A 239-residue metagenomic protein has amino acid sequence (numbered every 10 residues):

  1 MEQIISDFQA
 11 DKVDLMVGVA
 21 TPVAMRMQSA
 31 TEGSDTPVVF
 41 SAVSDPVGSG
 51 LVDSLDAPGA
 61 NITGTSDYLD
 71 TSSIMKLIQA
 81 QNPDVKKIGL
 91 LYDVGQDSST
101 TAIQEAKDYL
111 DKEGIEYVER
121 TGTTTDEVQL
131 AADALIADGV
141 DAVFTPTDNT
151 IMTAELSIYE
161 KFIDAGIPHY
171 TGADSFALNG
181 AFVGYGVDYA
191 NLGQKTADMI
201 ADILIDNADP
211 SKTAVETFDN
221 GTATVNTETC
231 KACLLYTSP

Functional and structural regions predicted by a protein language model:
M1, L110-T125: Short beta-strand elements in bilobed, periplasmic/extracellular small-molecule ligand-binding domains
M1-D53, D148-G172: Beta-alpha junction/loop-to-helix N-cap segments that form part of ligand/metal-binding clefts
D45-K87, V187-A208: Hydrophobic alpha-helical segments within soluble ligand-binding/sensing domains
S49-L55, V128-L130, A177-G186: Glycine-rich, charge-decorated loop segments at or immediately adjacent to ligand/cofactor-binding or catalytic sites
T63-E113, A214-C230: An alpha-beta-alpha
E119-R120, A132-G180: Flexible, glycine-rich surface segments
F176-E228: Flexible loop/turn connectors
Y236-P239: Conserved small/polar residues in nucleotide/adenosyl-binding loops
